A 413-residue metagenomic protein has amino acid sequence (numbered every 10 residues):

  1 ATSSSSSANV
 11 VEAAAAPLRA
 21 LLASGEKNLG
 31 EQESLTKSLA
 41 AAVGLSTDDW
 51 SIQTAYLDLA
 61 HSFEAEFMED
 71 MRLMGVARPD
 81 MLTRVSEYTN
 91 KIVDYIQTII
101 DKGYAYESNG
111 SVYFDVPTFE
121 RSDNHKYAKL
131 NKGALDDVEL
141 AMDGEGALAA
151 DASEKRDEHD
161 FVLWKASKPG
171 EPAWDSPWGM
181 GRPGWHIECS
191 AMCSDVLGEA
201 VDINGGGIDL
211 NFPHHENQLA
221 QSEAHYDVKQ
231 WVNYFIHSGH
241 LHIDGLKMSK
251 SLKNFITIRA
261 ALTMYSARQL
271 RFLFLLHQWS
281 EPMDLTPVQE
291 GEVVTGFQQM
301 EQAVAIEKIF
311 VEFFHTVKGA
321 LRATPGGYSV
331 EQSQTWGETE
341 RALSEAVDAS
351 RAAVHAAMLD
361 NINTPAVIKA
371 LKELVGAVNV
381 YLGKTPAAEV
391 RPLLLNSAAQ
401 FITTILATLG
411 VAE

Functional and structural regions predicted by a protein language model:
A1-F235: NTP-dependent nucleotidyl-transfer catalytic core
A1-S5, E33-A40, T47-A55, A65 (+2 more regions): Basic, alpha-helical terminal appendages of large translation-related enzymes
T2-S5, N9-E12, A16, L22-G30 (+4 more regions): Catalytic adenosine-cofactor/nucleotide-binding cores of aminoacyl-tRNA synthetases and other
L45-Q53, T118-K129, E139-A152, D284-Q302 (+2 more regions): Intrinsically disordered, low-complexity coil segments
L59, K91, Y95, W231 (+6 more regions): Residue-level detector of well-ordered alpha-helical segments, enriched for hydrophobic/aromatic packing positions
A60-E64, M71, A267, E307 (+5 more regions): Hydrophobic faces of stable alpha-helices that mediate helix-helix packing
M68, R72, K165-P169, S194 (+6 more regions): Amphipathic, well-packed alpha-helical segments that form the structural scaffold of globular domains
M68, V93-I100, S194, E223 (+6 more regions): Non-transmembrane alpha-helical segments in soluble domains of secreted/periplasmic/extracellular proteins
